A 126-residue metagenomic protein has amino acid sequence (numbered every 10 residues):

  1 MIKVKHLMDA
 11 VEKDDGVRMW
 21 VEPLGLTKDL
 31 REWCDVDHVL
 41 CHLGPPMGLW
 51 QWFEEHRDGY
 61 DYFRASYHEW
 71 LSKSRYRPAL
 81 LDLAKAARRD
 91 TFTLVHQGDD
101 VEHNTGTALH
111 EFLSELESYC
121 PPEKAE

Functional and structural regions predicted by a protein language model:
M1-E126: Residues lining hydrophobic/aromatic ligand-binding pockets adjacent to catalytic sites
